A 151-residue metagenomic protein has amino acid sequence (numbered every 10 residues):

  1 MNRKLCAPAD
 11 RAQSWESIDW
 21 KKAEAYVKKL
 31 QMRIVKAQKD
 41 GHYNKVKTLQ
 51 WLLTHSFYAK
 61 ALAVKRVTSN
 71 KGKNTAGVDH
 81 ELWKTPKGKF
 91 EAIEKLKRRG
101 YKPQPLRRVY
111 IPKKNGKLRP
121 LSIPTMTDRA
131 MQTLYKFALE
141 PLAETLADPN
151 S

Functional and structural regions predicted by a protein language model:
M1-A25: Intrinsically disordered, low-complexity and often Lys/Arg-enriched segments
K22, L30, I34-S151: Conserved pre-catalytic core of RNA-dependent polymerases
